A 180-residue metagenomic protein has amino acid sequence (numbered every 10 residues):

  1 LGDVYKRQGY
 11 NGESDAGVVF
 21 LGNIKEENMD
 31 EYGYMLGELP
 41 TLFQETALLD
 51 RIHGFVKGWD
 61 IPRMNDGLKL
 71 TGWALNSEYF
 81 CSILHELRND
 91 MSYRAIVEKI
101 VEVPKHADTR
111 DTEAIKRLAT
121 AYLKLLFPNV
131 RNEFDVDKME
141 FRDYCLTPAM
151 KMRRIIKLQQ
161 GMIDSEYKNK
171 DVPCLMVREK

Functional and structural regions predicted by a protein language model:
L1-Y5: Short, small-residue-biased leader/transition segments that mark boundaries at the very start of proteins
R7-K180: C-terminal regulatory/interaction module of P-loop NTP-utilizing enzymes
